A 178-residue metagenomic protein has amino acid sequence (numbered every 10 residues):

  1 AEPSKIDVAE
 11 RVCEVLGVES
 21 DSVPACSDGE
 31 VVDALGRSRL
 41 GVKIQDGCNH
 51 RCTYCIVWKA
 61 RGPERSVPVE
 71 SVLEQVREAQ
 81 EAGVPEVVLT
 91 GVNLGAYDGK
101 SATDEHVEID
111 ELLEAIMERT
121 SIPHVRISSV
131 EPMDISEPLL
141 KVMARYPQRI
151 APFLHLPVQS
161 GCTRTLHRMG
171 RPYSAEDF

Functional and structural regions predicted by a protein language model:
A1-D98, E176-F178: Proteins enriched for Cys/Gly/acidic motifs involved in redox and nucleic-acid/cofactor modification
E81-F178: Conserved SAM/AdoMet-binding glycine-rich loop
